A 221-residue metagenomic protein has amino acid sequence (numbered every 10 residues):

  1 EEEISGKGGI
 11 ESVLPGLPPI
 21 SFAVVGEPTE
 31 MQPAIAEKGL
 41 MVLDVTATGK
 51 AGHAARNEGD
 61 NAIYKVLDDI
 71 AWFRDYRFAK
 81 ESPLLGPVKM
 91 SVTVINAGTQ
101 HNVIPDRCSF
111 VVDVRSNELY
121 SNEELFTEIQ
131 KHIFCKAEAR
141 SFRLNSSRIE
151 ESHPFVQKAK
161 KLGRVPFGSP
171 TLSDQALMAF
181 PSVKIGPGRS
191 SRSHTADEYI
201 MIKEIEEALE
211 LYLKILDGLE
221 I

Functional and structural regions predicted by a protein language model:
E1-V42, T46: Acidic/histidine-rich catalytic neighborhood of metal-dependent amide-processing enzymes
P28, I35, M41-I221: Metal-dependent amide/peptide-bond hydrolase catalytic core, centered on the "pita-bread" metallohydrolase fold
